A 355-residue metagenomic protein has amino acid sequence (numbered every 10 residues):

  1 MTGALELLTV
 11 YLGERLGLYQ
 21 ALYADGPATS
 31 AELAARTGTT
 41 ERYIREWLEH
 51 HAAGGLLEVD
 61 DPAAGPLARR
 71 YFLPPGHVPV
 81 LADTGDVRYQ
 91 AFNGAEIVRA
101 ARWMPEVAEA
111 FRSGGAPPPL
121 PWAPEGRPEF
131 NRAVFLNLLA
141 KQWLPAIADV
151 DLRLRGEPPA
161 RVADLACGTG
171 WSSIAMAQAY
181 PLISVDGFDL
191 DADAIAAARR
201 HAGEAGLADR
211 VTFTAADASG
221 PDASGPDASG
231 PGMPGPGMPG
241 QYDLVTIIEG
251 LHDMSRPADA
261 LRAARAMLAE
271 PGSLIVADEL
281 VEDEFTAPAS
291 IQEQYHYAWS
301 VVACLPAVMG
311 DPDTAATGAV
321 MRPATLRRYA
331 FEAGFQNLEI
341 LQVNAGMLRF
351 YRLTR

Functional and structural regions predicted by a protein language model:
T2-G13, A21, H50-P158: Conserved Class I S-adenosyl-L-methionine-dependent methyltransferase catalytic core
L22-G26, A177: Short helix-to-turn junction characteristic of helix-turn-helix DNA-binding domains, especially the helix
S30-R36: A short acidic, leucine-rich amphipathic alpha-helix
T39-H50: Short amphipathic alpha-helical interaction segments
R99-G225, G230-L261: Conserved adenosyl
A258-E270: A short glycine-rich, Lys/Arg-flanked "PGG" loop and its adjoining helix->strand segment in the class I
A277-E332, E339: C-terminal alpha-helical "lid/dimerization" subdomain adjacent to the S-adenosyl-L-methionine
G334-R355: Core SAM-dependent methyltransferase catalytic element
